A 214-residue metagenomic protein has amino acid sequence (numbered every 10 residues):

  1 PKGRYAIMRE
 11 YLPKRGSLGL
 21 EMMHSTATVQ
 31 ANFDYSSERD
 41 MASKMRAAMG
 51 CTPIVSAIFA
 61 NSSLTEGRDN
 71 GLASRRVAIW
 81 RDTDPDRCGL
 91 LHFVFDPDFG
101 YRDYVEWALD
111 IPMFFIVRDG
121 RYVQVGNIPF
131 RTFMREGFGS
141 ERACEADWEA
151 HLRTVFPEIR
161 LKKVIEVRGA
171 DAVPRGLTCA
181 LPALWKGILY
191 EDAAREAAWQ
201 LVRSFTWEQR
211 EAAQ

Functional and structural regions predicted by a protein language model:
P1-R160: Loop-rich catalytic cores of soluble enzymes, especially ATP-dependent carboxylate-amine ligases and other
V164, R168-Q214: Substrate-recognition/cap regions that form aromatic- and gly/pro-loop-enriched pockets for small-molecule ligands
